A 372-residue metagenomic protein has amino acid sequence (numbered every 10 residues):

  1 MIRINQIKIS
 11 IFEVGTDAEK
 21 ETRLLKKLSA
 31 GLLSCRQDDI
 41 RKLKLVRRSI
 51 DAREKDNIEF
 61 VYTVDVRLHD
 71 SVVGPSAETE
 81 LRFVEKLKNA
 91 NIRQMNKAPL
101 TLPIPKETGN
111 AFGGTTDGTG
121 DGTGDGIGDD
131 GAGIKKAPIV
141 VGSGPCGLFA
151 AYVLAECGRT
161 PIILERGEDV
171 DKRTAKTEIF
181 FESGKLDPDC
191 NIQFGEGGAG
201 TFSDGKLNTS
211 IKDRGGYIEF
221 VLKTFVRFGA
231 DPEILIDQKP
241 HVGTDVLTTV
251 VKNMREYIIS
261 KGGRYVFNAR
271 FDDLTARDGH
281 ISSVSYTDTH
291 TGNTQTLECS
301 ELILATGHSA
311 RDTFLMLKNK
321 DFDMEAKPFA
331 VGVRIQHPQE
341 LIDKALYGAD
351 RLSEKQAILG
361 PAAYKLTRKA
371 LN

Functional and structural regions predicted by a protein language model:
M1-F60, D65-F202, K206-N372: Residues forming the flavin
